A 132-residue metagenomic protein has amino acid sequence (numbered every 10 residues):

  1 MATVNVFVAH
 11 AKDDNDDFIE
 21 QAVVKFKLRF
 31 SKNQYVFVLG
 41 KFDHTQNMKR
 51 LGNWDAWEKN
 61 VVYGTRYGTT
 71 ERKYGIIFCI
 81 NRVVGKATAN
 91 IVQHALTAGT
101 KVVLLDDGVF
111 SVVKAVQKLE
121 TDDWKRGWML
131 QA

Functional and structural regions predicted by a protein language model:
M1-A132: Conserved catalytic or regulatory cores that recognize and/or transform ribose-phosphate-containing ligands
